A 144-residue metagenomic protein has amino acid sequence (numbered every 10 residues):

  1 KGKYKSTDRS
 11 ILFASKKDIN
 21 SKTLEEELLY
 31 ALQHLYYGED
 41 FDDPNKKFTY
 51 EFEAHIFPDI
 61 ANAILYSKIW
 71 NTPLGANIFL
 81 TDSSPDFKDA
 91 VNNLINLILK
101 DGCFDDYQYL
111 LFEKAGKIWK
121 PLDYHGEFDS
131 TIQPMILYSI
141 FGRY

Functional and structural regions predicted by a protein language model:
K1-K22, L28-L35: Active-site scaffold of zinc-dependent metalloenzymes
G2-R9, N71, G75, G116-K117: Intrinsic-disorder/low-complexity loop/linker signature
K17-E25, K47-A54: Solvent-exposed, acidic/flexible segments
S21-K22, A31-K47, S67: Active-site nucleophile-His-acid catalytic modules used for acyl/amide transfer and hydrolysis across diverse enzymes
E27-L28, L32-Y36, P58-L65, I98: Sec/Tat-exported extracytoplasmic proteins
P44-D86: Post-HExxH zinc-binding segment in Zn-dependent metallohydrolases
A90-Y144: Pan-zinc metallopeptidase signature
